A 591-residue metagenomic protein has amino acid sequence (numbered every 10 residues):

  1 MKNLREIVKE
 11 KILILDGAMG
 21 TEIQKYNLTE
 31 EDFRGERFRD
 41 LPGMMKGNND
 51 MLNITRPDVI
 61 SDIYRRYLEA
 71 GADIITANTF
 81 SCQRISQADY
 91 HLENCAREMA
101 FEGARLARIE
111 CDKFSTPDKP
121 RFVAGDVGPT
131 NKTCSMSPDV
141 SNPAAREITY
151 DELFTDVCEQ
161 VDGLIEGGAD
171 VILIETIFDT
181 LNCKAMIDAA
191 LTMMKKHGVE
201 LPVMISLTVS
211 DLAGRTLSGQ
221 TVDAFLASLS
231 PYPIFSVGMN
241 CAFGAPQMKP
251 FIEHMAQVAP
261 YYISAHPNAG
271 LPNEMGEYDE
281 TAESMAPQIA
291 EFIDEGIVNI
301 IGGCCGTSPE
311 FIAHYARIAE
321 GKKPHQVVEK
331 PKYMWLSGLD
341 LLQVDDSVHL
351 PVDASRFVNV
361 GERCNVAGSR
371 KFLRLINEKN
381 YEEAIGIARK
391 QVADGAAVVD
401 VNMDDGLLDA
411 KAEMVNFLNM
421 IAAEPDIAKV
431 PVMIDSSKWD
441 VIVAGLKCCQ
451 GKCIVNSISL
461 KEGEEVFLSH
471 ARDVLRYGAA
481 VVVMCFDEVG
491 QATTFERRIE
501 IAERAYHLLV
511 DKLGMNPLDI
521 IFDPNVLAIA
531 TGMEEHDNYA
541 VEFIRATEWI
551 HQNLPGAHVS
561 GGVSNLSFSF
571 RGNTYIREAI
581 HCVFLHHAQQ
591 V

Functional and structural regions predicted by a protein language model:
M1-V591: Domain-level signal for soluble alpha/beta catalytic cores
